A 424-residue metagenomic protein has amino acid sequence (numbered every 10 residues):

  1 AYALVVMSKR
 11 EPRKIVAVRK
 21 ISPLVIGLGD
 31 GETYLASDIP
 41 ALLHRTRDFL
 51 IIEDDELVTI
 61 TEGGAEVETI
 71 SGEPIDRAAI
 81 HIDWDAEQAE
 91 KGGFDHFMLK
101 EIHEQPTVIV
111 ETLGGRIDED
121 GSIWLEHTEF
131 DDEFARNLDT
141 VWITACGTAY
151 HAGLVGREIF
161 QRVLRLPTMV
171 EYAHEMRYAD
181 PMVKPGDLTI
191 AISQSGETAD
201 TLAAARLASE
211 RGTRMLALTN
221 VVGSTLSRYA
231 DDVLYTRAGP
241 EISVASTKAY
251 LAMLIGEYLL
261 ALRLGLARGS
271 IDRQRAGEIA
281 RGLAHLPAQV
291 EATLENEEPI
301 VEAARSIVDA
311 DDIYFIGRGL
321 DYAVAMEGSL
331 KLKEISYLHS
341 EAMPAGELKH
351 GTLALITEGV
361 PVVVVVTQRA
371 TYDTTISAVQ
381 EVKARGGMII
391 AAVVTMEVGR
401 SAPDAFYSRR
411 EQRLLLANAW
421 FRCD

Functional and structural regions predicted by a protein language model:
A1-H96, K100, E104-W142, A292-L294: Conserved short alpha-helical segments that host acidic/polar catalytic motifs at enzyme active sites
Y2-V5, K14-V16, P23-V25, E32-Y34 (+16 more regions): Structural motif
A3-E32, V308-E334, T371, I376: Acidic/histidine-rich
M7, V16-A17, F49-L50, L57-T59 (+12 more regions): Replace "in large, NTP-powered and nucleic-acid-processing enzymes" with "in large, NTP-powered factors and other
M7-R10, R19-K20, L28-G31, S37-I39 (+18 more regions): Fold-independent oxyanion-binding glycine-rich loops and adjacent beta-strand/coil segments at enzyme active sites
G27, A152-G153, M169-V170, A199-L202 (+9 more regions): Extended hydrophobic-aromatic, low-complexity segments
Q105-I109, L113-W142, D232-P361: Active-site phosphate/pyrophosphate-binding segments
R136-R273, G277-H285, V365-Y407, E411: Glycine-rich phosphate-binding loops that contact phosphosugars or nucleotide phosphates
